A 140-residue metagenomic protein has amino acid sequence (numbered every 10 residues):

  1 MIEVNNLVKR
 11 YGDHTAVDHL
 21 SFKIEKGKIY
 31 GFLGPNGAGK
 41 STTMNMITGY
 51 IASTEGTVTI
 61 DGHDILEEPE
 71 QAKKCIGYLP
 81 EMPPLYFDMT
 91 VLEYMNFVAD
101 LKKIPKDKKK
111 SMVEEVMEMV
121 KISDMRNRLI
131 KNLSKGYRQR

Functional and structural regions predicted by a protein language model:
H14-T15, E70: Short coil-to-beta microelement around the adenine-binding A-loop and adjacent beta1/P-loop entry of ABC ATPase
P35-G39: Walker A (P-loop) phosphate-binding loop of ABC-type ATPase nucleotide-binding domains
T48: Helix-to-loop junction immediately C-terminal to a conserved catalytic motif
G56-E67, Q71-A72, I76: Conserved ABC transporter NBD signature motif
N96, D100, D107-M125: Conserved ABC ATPase "signature" region
